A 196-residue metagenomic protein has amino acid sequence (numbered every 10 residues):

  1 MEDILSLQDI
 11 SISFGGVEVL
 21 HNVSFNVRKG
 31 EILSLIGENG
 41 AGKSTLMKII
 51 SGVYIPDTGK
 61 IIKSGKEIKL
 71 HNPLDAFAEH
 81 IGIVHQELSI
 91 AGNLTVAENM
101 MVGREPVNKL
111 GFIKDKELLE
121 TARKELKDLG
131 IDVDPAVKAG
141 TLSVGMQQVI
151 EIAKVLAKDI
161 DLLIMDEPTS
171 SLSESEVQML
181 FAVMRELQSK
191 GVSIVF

Functional and structural regions predicted by a protein language model:
M1-F196: Glycine-rich phosphate-binding loops of nucleotide-dependent enzymes
